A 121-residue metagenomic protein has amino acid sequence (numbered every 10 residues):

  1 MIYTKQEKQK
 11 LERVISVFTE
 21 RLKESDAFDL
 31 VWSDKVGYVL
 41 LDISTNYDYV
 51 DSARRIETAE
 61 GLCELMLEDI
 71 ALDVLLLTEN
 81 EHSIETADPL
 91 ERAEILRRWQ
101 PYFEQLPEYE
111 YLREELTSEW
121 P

Functional and structural regions predicted by a protein language model:
M1-S25, E114: Negatively charged, low-complexity tracts enriched in Asp/Glu with abundant Ser/Thr
R13-S16, E24, T58, I95 (+2 more regions): Sequence-pattern detector for short linear motifs and compositional/periodic biases rather than a specific fold
A27-D29: A structural feature marking regular secondary structure
V31-S33: Short beta-strand micro-motifs enriched in acidic
K35-L112: Acidic, low-complexity, intrinsically disordered interaction modules
S118-P121: Short acidic DE-rich linear segments
